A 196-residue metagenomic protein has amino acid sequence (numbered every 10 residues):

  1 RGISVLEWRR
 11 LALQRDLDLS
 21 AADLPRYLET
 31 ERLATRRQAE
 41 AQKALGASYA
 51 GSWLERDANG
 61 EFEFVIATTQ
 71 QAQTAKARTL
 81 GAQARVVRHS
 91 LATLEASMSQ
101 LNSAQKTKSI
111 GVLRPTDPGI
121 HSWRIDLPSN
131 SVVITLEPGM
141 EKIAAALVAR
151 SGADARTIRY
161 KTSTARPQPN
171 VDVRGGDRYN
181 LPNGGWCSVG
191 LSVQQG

Functional and structural regions predicted by a protein language model:
R1-S4, W8, R15-D18, A22-R26 (+3 more regions): Short glycine/threonine-rich beta-strand-turn micro-motifs
T35-R36: Short, solvent-exposed linear patches
A39: Active-site phosphate/pyrophosphate- and oxyanion-stabilizing loops and adjacent acidic/basic residues in soluble
G81-R85, A149-Y160: Structural alpha-beta junctions
R85-A104, R159-P169: N-terminal targeting leaders
S103-G111: PDZ domains, with a preference for the canonical peptide-binding region formed by the helix
Q168-G196: Catalytic histidine site
